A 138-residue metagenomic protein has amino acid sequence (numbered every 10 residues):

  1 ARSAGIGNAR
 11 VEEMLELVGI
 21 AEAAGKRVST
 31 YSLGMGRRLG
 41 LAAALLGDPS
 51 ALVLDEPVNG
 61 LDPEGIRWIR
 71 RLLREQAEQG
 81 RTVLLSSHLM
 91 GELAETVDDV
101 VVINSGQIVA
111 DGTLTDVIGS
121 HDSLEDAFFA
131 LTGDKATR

Functional and structural regions predicted by a protein language model:
A1-L85, M90-N104, V109-A110: ABC transporter nucleotide-binding domains
Q107-F129: Conserved beta-strand-loop-alpha-helix hinge in the C-terminal portion of ABC ATPase nucleotide-binding domains
A136-R138: ABC-family P-loop ATPase nucleotide-binding domain
